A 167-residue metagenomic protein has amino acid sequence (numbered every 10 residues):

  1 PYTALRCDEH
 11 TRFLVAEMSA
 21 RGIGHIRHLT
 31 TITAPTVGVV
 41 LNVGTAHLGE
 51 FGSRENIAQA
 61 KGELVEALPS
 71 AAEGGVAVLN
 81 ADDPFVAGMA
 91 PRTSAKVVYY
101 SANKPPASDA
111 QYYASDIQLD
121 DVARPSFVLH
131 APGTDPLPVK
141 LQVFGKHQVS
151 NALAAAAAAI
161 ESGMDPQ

Functional and structural regions predicted by a protein language model:
P1-L14: P-loop NTPase switch/communication element
T3, G24-H25: Short acidic active-site motifs
R6, T31-T33, A157-G163: Alpha-helix C-terminal capping segments
E9-T11, T33-P35, A71-G74: Short loop/turn elements that form and flank the Walker-type P-loop nucleotide-binding site in RecA-like NTPase cores
T11-I23: Switch II (G3) loop of P-loop NTPases
S19-A20, A34, G44, D82: Short glycine-/small-residue-rich Rossmann-like dinucleotide-binding loops
R27-G44: Inter-motif core of Ras-like GTPase G domains
V39-Q167: Acidic, Mg2+-coordinating active-site environments of NTP-dependent enzymes
